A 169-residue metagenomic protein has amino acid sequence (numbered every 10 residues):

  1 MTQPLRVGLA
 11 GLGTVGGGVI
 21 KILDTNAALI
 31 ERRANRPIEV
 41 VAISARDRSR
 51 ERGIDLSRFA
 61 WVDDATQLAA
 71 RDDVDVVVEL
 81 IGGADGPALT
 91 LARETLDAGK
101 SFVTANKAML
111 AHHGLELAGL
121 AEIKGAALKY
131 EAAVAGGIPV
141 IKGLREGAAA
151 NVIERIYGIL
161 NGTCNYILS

Functional and structural regions predicted by a protein language model:
M1-A98: N-terminal glycine-/serine-/threonine-rich beta1-alpha1-beta2 phosphate-ribose binding loop of Rossmann-like
T14, A135, P139, N151 (+1 more regions): Charged, alpha-helix-enriched surfaces in structured cytosolic catalytic cores of large nucleotide-utilizing machines
S44-R48, V134-G136, I159-N165: Glycine-rich beta-alpha junction loops
W61-D63, A70, V78-E79, V103-A105 (+2 more regions): General beta-strand structural signal in soluble alpha/beta enzymes
G83-A98, A105-E146: Rossmann-fold NAD(P)-binding glycine/threonine-rich loop
G99-S101, G162: Glycine-enriched alpha-helix->loop->beta-strand junction motifs that scaffold or abut catalytic
E146-S169: Conserved anion/nucleotide-ligand pocket segment
